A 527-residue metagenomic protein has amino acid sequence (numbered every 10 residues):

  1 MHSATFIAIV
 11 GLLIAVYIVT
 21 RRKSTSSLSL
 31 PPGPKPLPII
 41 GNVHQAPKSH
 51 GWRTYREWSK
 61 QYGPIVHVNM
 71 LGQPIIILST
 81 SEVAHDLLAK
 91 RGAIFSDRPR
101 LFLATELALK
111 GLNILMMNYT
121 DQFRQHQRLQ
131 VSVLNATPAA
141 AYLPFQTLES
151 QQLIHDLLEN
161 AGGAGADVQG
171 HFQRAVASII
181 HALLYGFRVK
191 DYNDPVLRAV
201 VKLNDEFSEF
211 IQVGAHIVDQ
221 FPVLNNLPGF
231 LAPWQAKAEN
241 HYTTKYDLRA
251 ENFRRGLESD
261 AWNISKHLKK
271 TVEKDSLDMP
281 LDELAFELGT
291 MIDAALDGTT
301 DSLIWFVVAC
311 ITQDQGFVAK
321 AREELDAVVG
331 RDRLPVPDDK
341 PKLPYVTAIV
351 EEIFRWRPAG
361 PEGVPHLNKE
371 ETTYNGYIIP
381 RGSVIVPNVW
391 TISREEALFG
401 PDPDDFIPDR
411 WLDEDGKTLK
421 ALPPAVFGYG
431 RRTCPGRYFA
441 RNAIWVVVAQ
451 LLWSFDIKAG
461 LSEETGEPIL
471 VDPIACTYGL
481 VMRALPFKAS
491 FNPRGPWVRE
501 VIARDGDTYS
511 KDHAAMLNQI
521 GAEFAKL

Functional and structural regions predicted by a protein language model:
H2-G111, D121, Q125, T147-Q152 (+2 more regions): N-terminal membrane-proximal hinge/A-helix region immediately C-terminal to the signal-anchor transmembrane segment
L30, I77-L87, S96, R188-D191 (+3 more regions): Classical protein tyrosine phosphatase
P32-K35, T147, A199-E206, K266-K270 (+8 more regions): Cytochrome P450 I-helix active-site segment
K35-R53, P74, F102-Y185, R198-R254 (+6 more regions): Cytochrome P450 catalytic-domain helical core, especially the substrate-recognition surface and oxygen-activation
V176, I180, H241-E251, E273-D326 (+5 more regions): Central I-helix of cytochrome P450 enzymes
G289, W411-V448, K458, P473-T477: Cytochrome P450 heme-thiolate "Cys pocket" and heme-binding signature region
Q315-F317, R437-M482, P486, G495-V498: Cytochrome P450 heme-binding "Cys pocket" and the immediately downstream C-terminal segment
K369, P387-D415, D507: Conserved cytochrome P450 K-helix/beta-meander segment immediately N-terminal to the heme-binding cysteine loop
